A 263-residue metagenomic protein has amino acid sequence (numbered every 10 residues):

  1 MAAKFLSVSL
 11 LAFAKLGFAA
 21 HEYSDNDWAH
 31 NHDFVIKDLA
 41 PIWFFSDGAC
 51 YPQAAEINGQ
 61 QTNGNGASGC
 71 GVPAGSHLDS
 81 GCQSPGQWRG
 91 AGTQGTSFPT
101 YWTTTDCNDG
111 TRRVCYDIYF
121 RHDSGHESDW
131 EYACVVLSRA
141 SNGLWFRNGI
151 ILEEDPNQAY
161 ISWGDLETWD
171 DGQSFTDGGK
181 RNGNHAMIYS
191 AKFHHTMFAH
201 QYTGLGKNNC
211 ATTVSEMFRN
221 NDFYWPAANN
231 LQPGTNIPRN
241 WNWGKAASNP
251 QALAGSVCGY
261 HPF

Functional and structural regions predicted by a protein language model:
M1-A19: Fungal secretory targeting signals
K4, K15, D123-S124, N142-L144: Eukaryotic short linear interaction motifs
A19-E131, F146-F263: A domain-level signal for the mature, folded cores of soluble proteins
V136-A140: Short beta-strand micro-motifs enriched in acidic
